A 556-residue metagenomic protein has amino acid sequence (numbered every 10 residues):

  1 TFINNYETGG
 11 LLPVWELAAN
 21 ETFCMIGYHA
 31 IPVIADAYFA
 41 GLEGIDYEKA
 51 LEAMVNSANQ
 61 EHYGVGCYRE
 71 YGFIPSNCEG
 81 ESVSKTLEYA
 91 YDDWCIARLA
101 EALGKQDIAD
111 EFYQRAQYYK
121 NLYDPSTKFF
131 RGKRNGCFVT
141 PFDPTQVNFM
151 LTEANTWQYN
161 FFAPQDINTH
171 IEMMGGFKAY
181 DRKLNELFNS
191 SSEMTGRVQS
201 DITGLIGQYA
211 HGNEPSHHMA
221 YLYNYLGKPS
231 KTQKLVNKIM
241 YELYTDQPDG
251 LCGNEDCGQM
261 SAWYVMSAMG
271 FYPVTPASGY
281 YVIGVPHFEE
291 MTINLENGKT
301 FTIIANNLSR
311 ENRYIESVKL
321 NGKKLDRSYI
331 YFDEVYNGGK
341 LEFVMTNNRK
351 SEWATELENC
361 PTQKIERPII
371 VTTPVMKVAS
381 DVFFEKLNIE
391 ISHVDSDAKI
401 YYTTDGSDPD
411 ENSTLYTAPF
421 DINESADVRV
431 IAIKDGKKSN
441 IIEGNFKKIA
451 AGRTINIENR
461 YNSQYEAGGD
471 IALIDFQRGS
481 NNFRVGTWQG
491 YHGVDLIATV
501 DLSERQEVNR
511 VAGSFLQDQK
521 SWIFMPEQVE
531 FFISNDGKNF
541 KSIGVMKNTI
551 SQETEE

Functional and structural regions predicted by a protein language model:
F2-E16, M194-T195: Active-site-surrounding "flap" and adjacent substrate/cofactor-binding loops of secreted or lumenal enzymes, prototyped
G27, I31, A37-Q117, N121-T302 (+3 more regions): Active-site core of glycosidic bond-cleaving carbohydrate-active enzymes
P286-F288, R310-I315, S521-E530: Short coil-to-beta strand junction motifs in C2/discoidin
R313, H393-A398, R505-V508, P526: Short proline/glycine-enriched turn/loop motifs at strand-loop junctions of beta-rich domains
S317-K319, K399-T403, A512, E530-F532: Beta-strand signatures of extracellular beta-sandwich domains
F332-R367, V428-V430: C-terminal beta-strand-rich structural cap/linker in extracellular carbohydrate-active enzymes
Q363-L496: Short, compositionally stereotyped local motifs that mark structural "simplifiers"
G479-M546, I550-E556: Aromatic, loop-rich ligand-recognition surfaces of beta-strand-rich domains
